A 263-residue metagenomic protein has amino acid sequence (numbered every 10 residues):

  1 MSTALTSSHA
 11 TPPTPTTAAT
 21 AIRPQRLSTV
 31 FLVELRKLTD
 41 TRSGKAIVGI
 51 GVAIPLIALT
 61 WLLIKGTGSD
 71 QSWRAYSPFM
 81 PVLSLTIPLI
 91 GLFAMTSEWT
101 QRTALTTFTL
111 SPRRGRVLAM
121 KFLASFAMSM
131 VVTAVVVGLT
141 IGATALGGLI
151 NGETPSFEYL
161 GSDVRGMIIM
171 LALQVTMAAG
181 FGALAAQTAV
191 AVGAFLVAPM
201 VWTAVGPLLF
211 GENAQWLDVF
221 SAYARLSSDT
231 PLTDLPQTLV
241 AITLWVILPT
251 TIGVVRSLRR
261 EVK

Functional and structural regions predicted by a protein language model:
S2-T6, T17, A21-P24, I47-A53 (+5 more regions): Terminal transmembrane helical anchor/hairpin motif
L27-T39: A short amphipathic helical element positioned immediately N-terminal to and/or at the very start of a transmembrane
A58-L62, G91-L92, V132, V136 (+6 more regions): Structural signal for membrane-spanning alpha-helices in multi-pass inner-membrane proteins, emphasizing helix cores
S77-E98: Long, hydrophobic alpha-helical segments
I87-L92, G161-A185, V240-G253: Hydrophobic alpha-helical transmembrane segments of polytopic membrane proteins
T100-F122: Interfacial "coupling" helices/loops that link adjacent transmembrane helices in transporter permeases
G115-A143: Selective transmembrane-helix segments that form parts of the transport pathway or gating/packing helices in multipass
A143-R165: Membrane-interfacial helix-loop-helix connectors in multipass membrane proteins
